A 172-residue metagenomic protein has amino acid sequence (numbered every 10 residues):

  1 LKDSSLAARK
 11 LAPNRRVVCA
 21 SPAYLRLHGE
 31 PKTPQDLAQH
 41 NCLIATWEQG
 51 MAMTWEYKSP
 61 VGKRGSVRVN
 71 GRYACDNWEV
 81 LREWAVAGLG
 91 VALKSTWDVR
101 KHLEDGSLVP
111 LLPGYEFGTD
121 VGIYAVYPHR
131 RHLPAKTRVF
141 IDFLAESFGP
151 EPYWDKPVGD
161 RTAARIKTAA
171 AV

Functional and structural regions predicted by a protein language model:
L1-C75: Acidic, Gly/Pro-rich loop/turn segments at junctions of secondary structure
R9, Q35, R82-E83, R138: Alpha-helical segments flanking ligand/cofactor-binding loops in enzyme cores
A12, R26, A38, A85-V86 (+2 more regions): Alpha-helix boundary recognition
A12, T46, L112-Y115, H129: Residues at the C-termini of beta-strands that transition into short coil/loop
N41, E79, W97, R138-V139: Active-site phosphate/pyrophosphate-handling residues
G65-G118, Y127, W154: Hydrophobic hinge/microswitch elements
R100-K101, D105, Y115-V172: C-terminal effector-binding regulatory domain of bacterial HTH transcription factors
